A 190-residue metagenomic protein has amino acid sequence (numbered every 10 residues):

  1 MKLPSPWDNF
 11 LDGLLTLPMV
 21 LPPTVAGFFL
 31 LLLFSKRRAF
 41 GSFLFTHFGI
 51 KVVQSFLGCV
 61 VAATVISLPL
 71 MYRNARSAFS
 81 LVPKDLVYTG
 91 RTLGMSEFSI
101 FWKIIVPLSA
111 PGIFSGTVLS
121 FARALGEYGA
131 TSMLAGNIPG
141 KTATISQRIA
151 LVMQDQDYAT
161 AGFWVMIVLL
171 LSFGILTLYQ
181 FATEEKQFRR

Functional and structural regions predicted by a protein language model:
M1-L15, F28-L32, A78-S80, L86 (+2 more regions): Transmembrane-helix boundary motif in ABC transporter permease subunits
L3-L11, A39-F40, S55, D85 (+3 more regions): Membrane-helix interface segments
W7, P69, R76-T92, Y158 (+1 more regions): C-terminal transmembrane helix and the adjacent membrane-cytosol boundary/short C-terminal tail of inner/organellar
N9-D12, T16, S42-T46, S77 (+4 more regions): Short amphipathic alpha-helical coupling elements at transmembrane boundaries
D12, T16, V20, G27 (+8 more regions): Small-residue faces within membrane-embedded alpha-helices
G27-T64, A135-I138: Membrane-interfacial helix termini and adjacent extracytoplasmic/periplasmic loops of multi-pass transporters
Y72-A75, F79, P83, E97-A130: Transmembrane alpha-helices
M133-F173, T177: Interhelical loop and adjacent transmembrane-helix boundary motif in polytopic membrane transport permeases
